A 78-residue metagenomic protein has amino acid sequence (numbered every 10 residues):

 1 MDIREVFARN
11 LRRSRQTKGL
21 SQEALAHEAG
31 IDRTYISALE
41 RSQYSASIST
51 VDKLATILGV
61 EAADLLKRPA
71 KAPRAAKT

Functional and structural regions predicted by a protein language model:
M1-V6, P73-A76: A detector for short, charged/polar N-terminal pre-domain segments
R9-E28: Short basic helix-loop element that most often maps to the first helix and adjoining turn of HTH DNA-binding modules
L11, L25-A26, I36-L39, L65: Conserved hydrophobic/aromatic packing and binding residues within compact polymer-binding modules
E23, T34, D52: Residues within helix-turn-helix
G30-Y44: Recognition helix of helix-turn-helix/homeodomain-like DNA-binding domains that insert into the DNA major groove
S49-D64: DNA major-groove recognition helix of helix-turn-helix/homeodomain DNA-binding modules
D64-T78: Short, charged recognition helix plus adjacent turn of helix-turn-helix-like nucleic-acid-binding domains
